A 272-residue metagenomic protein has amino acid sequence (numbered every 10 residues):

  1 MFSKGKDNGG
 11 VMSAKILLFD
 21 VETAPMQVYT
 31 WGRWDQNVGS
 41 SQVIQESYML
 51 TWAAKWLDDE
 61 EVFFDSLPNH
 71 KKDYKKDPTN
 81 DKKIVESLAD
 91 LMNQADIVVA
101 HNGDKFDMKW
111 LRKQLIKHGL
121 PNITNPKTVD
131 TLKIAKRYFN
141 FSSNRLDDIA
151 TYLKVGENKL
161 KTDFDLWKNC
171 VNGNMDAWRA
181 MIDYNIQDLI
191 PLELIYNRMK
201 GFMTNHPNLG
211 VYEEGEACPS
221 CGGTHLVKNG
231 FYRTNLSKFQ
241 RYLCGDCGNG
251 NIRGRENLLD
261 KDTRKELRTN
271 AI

Functional and structural regions predicted by a protein language model:
F2, A14-K15, S47-E60, D65 (+2 more regions): Metal-dependent phosphoesterase core characteristic of DEDDh/y 3'-5' exonuclease domains
F2-M92: Conserved RNase H-like, two-metal-ion catalytic cores of nucleic-acid enzymes
L209-G210: Long, charged amphipathic helices and adjacent flexible linkers at domain junctions
E213-C218, R241: Residues immediately within or flanking Cys/His clusters that coordinate Zn2+ in small zinc-binding modules
C218-C221, C244-C247: Short cysteine-rich clusters marking metal-coordination/redox-active sites
H225-N229, R253-G254: Short, non-ligating residues that shape and space the ligands of small metal-coordination modules and catalytic
G230-R241: Short linker/helix segments within small regulatory modules
D246-L267: Short metal-binding segments enriched for Cys and/or His
